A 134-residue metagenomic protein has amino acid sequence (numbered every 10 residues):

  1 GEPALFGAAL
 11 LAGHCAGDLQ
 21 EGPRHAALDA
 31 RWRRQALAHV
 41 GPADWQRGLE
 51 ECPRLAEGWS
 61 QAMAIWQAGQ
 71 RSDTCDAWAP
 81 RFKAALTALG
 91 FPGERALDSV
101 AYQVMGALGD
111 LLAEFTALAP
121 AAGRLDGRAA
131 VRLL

Functional and structural regions predicted by a protein language model:
G1-L134: Polyanion-engaging groove/track-forming segments
